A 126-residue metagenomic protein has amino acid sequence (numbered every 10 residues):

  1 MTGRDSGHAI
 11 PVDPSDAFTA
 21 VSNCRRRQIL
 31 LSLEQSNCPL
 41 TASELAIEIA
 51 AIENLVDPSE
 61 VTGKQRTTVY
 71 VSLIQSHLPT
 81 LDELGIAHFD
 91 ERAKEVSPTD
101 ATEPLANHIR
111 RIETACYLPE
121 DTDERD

Functional and structural regions predicted by a protein language model:
M1-L31, L45, I49, S59-K64 (+2 more regions): Haloarchaeal acidic low-complexity proteome signature biased toward cell-envelope/secretome components but also
C24, S36-T41, N54: Short capping segments at the starts of secondary-structure elements
C38, R92-K94: Beta-strand-connecting loop/turn residues
T41-I47, A51, I86: Extended, composition-driven regions rather than compact fold-specific motifs
R66-H77: Charge-enriched amphipathic alpha-helical scaffolds
L78-R92: A short, conserved structural fragment
